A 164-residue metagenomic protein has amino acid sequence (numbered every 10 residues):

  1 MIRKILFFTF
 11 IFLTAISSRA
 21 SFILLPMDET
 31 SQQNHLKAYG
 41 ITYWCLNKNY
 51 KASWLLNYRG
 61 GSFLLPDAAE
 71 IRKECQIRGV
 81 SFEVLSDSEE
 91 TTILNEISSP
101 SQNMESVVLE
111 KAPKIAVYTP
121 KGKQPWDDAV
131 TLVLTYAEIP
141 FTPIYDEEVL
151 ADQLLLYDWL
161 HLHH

Functional and structural regions predicted by a protein language model:
I2-I16: Sec-dependent N-terminal signal peptides
S18-A20: Boundary at the C-terminal end of the N-terminal hydrophobic targeting segment
I23, M27-Q33, L64-K73, A116-H164: Helical hinge/lid and interdomain linker segments adjacent to catalytic or ligand-binding clefts that mediate domain
H35-E74: N-terminal, post-signal-peptide region of Sec/Tat-exported proteins
K37, S88-I97, Q153-H163: Histidine/cysteine-enriched polar flanking segments
I71-V84: Short amphipathic alpha-helices in soluble, non-transmembrane regions that often serve as interface/regulatory elements
S81-K111: Non-catalytic propeptide/linker segments at domain boundaries
